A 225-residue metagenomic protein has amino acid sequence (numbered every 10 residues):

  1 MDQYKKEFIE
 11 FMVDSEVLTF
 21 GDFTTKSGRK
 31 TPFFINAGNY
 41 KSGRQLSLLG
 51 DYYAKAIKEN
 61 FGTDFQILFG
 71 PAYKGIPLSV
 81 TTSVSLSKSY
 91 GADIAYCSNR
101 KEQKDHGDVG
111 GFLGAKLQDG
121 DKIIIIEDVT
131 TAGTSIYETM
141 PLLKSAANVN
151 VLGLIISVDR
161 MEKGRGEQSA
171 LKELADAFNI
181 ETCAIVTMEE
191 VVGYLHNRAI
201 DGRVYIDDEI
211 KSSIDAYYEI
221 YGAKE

Functional and structural regions predicted by a protein language model:
M1-I126, T131-E225: PRPP-associated nucleotide enzymes
